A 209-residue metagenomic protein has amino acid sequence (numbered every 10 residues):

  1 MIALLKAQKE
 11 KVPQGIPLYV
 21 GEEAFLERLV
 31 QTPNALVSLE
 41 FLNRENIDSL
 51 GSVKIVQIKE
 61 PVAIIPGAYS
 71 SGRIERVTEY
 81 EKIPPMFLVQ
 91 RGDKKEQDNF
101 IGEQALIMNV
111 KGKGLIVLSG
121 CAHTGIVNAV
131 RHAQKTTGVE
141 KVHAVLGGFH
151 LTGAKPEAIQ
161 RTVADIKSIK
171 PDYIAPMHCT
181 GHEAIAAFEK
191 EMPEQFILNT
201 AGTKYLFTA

Functional and structural regions predicted by a protein language model:
M1-K9, G15-P17, N99-A201: Cap/insert and terminal regions of metallo-dependent hydrolase folds
K9-E10, P61: Short secondary-structure boundary/capping segments
G15, E23-E103, I197-T208: Metallo-beta-lactamase
